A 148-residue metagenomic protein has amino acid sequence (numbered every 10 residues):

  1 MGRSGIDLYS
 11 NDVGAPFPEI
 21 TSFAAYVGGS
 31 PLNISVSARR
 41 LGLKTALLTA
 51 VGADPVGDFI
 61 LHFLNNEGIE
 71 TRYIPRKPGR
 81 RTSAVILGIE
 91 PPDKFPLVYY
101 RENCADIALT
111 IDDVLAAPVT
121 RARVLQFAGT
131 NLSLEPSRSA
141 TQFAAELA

Functional and structural regions predicted by a protein language model:
M1-E70, D93, L109: Glycine-rich phosphate/adenosyl-contacting loop at the front of the ribokinase-like
S4, K44, T82, F95 (+1 more regions): A generic secondary-structure signal marking the coil-to-beta-strand transition
A15-P16, P78-G79, I89-P91, A117-T120: Solvent-exposed alpha-helices and their adjacent loops that cap or buttress functional pockets in soluble metabolic
A25-G28, L32-S35, D54, R80 (+3 more regions): Hydrophobic alpha-helical segments
T49, P75, T130: Glycine- and other small-residue-rich loops at beta-strand/loop junctions that grip anionic moieties
F63-N65, P91-A148: Ribokinase/PfkB-type carbohydrate-kinase core domain
Y73-T82: A short, structured active-site edge motif that brings together acidic residues
A84-G88: Short beta-strand scaffold segments in enzyme catalytic cores
